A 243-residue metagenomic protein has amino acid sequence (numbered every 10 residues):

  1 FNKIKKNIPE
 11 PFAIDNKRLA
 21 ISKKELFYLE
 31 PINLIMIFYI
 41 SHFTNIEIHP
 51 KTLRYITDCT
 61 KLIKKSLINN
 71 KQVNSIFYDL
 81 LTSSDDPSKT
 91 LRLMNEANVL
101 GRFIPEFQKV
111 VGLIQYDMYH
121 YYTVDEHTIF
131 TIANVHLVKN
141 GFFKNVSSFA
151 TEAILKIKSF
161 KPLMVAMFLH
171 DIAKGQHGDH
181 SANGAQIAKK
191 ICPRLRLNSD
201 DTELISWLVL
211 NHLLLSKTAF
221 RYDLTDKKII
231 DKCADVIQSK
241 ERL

Functional and structural regions predicted by a protein language model:
F1-H120, K189: Non-catalytic interface/linker regions that flank or bridge core catalytic/transmembrane domains
N2-K5, F143-A153: Conserved alpha/beta core surface patches that mediate binding of polyanionic ligands
F43-K51, L62-K65, S83-T90, V99-I104 (+6 more regions): Intrinsically disordered or highly flexible coil/loop and linker segments, enriched in small and charged/polar residues
K109-V110, F142-V146, Q186, T225: A short linear-motif detector with a strong N-terminal bias
I114, T123-V124, A150-L243: Divalent metal-dependent catalytic cores for phosphoryl transfer on phosphate-bearing substrates
H127: Short beta-strand-centered segments that line the small-molecule binding cleft or hinge of alpha/beta clamshell
N134: Phosphate-handling DNA/RNA-contact segment within nucleic-acid enzymes
